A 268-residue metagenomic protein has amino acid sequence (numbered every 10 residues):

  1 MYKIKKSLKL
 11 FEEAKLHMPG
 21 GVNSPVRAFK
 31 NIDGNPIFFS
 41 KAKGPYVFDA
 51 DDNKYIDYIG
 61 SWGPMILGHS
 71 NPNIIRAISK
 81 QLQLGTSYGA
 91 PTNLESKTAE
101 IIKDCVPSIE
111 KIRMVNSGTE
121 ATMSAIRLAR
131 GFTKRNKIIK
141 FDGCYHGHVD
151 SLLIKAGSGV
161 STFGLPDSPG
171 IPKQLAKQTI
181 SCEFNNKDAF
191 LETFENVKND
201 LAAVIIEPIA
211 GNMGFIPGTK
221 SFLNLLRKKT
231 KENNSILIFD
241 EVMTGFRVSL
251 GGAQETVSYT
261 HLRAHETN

Functional and structural regions predicted by a protein language model:
Y2-K41: Active-site-adjacent loop/helix segments that line or gate small-molecule/cofactor pockets in enzymes
I37-D57: Active-site and channel-lining beta-strand-loop segments that bind or position nucleotide-derived/phosphorylated
K54-N136: Glycine-rich loop-to-alpha-helix module at the N-terminal edge of alpha/beta enzyme cores
I56-I59, I205-I209: Short beta-strands and strand-loop turn motifs
E100-A202: PLP-dependent aspartate aminotransferase-fold enzymes
E207-K220, N234-V257: Conserved PLP phosphate-binding loop immediately N-terminal to the Schiff-base lysine helix in PLP-dependent enzymes
K229-N233: Helix C-cap/helix->beta junction micro-motif
H261, H265-N268: Single conserved hydrophobic/aromatic residue that forms the stacking wall/gate of nucleotide- or nucleobase-binding
